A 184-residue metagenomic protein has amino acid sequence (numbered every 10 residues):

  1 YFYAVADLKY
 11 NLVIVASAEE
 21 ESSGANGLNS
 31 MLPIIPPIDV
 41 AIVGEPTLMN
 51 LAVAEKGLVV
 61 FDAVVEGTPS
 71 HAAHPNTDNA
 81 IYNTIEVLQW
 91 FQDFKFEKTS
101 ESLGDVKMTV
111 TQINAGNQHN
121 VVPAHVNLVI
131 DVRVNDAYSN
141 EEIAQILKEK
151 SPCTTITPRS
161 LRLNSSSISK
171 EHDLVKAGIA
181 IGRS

Functional and structural regions predicted by a protein language model:
Y1-V60, V64: Acidic/histidine-rich catalytic neighborhood of metal-dependent amide-processing enzymes
D62-S184: Metal-dependent amide/peptide-bond hydrolase catalytic core, centered on the "pita-bread" metallohydrolase fold
